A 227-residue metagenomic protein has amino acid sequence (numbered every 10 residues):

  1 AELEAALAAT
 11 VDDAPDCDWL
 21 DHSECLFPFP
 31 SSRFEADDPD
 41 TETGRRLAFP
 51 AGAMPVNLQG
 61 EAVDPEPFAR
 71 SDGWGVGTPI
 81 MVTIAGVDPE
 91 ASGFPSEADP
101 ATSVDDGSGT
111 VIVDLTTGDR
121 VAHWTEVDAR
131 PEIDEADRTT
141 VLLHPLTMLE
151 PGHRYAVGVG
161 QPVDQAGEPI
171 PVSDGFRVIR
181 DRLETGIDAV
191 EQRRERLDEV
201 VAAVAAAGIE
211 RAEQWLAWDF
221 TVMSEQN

Functional and structural regions predicted by a protein language model:
E2-N227: Acidic, low-complexity Ser/Thr/Gly/Pro-rich repeat segments typical of extracellular/periplasmic and surface-exposed
